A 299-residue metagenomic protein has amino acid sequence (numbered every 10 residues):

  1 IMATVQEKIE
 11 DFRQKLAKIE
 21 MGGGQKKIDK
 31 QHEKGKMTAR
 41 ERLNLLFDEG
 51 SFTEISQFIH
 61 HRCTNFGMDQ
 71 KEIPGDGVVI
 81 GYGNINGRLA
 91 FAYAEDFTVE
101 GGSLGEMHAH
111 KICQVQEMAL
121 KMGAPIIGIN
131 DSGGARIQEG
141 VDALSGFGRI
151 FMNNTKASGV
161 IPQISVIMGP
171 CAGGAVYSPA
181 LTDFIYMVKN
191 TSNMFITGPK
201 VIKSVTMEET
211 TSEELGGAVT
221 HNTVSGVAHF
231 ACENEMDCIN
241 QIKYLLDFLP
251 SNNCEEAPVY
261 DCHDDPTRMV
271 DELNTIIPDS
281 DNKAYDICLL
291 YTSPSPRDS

Functional and structural regions predicted by a protein language model:
M2-I80, N84: N-terminal amphipathic, basic-rich helices that act as targeting or association modules
E41-I59, V270-L290: Amphipathic alpha-helical
D76, G102-Q114: Glycine-rich anion/phosphate-binding loops
G83-D96, K111-I137: A structural preference for short, pocket-lining loop segments at secondary-structure junctions
A90-Y93, G101-L104, A124-I129, V160-C171: A short, small-residue-rich loop immediately preceding and capping a beta-strand
N130-C254: Conserved catalytic cores of soluble enzyme domains, especially glycine-rich substrate-binding beta-alpha loops
M236-D279: Terminal amphipathic helices with adjacent charged low-complexity linkers/tails
Y291-S299: Single conserved hydrophobic/aromatic residue that forms the stacking wall/gate of nucleotide- or nucleobase-binding
